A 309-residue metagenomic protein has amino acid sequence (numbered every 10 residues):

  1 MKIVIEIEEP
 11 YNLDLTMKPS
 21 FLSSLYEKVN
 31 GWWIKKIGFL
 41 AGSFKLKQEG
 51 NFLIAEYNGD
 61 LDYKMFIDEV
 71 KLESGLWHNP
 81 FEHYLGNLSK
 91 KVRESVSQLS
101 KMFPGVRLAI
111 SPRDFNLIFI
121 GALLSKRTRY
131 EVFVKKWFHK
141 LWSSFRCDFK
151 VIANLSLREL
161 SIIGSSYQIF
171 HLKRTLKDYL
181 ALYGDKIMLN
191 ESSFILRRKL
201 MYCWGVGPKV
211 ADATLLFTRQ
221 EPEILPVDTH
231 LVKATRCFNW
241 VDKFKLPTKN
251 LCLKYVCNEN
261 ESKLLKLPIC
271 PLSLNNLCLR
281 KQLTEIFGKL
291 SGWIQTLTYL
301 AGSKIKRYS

Functional and structural regions predicted by a protein language model:
M1-S309: HhH-family (HhH-GPD) DNA N-glycosylase catalytic core used in base-excision repair
